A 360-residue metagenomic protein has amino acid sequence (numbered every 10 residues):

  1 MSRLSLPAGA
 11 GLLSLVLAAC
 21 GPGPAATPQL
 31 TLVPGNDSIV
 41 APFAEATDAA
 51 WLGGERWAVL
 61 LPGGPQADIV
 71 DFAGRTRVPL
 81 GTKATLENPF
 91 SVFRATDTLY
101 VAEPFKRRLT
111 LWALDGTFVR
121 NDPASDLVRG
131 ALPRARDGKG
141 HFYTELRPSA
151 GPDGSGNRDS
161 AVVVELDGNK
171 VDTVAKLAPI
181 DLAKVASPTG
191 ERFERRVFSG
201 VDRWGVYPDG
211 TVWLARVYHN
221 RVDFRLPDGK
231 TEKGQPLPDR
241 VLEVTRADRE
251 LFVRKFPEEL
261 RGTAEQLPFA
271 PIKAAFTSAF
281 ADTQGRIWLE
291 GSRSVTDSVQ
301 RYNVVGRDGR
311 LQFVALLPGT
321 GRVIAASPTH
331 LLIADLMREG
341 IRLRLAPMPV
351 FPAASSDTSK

Functional and structural regions predicted by a protein language model:
M1-L4: N-terminal secretory signal peptides that target proteins for export/translocation
P7-A19: Bacterial N-terminal signal peptides
C20-K360: Eukaryotic scaffold repeat domains enriched in small/polar residues
